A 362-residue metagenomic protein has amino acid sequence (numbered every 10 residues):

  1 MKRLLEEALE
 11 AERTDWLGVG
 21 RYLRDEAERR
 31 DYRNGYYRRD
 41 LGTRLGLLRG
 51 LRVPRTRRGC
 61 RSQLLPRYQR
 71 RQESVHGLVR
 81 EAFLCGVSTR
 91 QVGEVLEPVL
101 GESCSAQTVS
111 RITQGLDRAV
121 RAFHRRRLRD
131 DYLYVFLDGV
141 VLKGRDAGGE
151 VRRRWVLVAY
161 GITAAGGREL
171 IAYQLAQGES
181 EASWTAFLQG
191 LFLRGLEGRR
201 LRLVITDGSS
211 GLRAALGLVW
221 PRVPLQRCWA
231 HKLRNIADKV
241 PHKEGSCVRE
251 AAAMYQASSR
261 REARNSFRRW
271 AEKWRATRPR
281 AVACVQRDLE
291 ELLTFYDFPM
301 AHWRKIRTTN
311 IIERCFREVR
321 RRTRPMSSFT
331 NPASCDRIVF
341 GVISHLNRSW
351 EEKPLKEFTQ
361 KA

Functional and structural regions predicted by a protein language model:
M1-P66: Short, conserved DNA-binding cores of transcription-related domains
E6, A11-T14, V19, R70 (+1 more regions): Acidic/histidine-rich catalytic cores and adjacent linkers of DNA breakage/strand-transfer/modification proteins
L9, R13, L45, R57-R58 (+14 more regions): Mobile genetic element proteins and their domesticated derivatives, centered on retroelements and DNA transposons
Y36, L47-R57, Q63-Q69, E102-S103 (+5 more regions): RNase H-like nuclease fold core
S62, I236-N265, R269: Metal-dependent DNA phosphodiester-chemistry modules and their immediately adjacent helices/loops in DNA-processing
E73-G86: Short, amphipathic alpha-helical "recognition" segments used to contact nucleic acids or chromatin
R90-G101: DNA-recognition alpha helix
L203-S210, A215-E250: Conserved beta-strand -> loop -> alpha-helix junction used to position metal-binding or nucleic-acid-contacting
